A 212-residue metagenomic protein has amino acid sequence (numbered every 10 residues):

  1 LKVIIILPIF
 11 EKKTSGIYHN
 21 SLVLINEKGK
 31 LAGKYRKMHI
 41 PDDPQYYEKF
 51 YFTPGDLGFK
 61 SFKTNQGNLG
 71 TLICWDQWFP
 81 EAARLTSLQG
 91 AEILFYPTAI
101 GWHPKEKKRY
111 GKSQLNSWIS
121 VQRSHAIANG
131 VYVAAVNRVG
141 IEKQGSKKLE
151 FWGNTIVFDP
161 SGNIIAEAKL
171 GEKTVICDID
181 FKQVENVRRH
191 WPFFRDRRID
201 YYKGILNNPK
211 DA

Functional and structural regions predicted by a protein language model:
L1-I6, N68, C74-V175: CN hydrolase (nitrilase-like) catalytic-core segments centered on the catalytic cysteine and neighboring Lys/Glu
K2, F10-K13: Glycine-rich, aromatic-flanked loop segments that form ligand/cofactor-binding clefts across common enzyme folds
K12-V121, H190-W191: Active-site catalytic loop in hydrolytic enzyme cores
L24-N26, F158-D159, C177-D178: Short beta-strand-to-turn element immediately C-terminal to the catalytic PLP-Schiff-base lysine in fold type I
E27-K30, K37-I40, I127, N163 (+2 more regions): Generic secondary-structure signature for well-ordered alpha-helical cores
Y35, N137, D178: Residues at the C-termini of beta-strands that transition into short coil/loop
P41-E48, T174-E185: Short, surface-exposed linear segments at secondary-structure transitions and domain or protein termini
V184-A212: A conserved C-terminal secondary-structure "cap"
